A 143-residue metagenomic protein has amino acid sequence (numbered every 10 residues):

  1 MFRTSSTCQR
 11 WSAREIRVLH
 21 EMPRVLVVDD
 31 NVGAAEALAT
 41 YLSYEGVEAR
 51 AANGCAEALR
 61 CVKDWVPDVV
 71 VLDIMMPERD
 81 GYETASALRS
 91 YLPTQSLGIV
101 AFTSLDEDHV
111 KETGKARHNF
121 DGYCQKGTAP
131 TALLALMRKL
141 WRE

Functional and structural regions predicted by a protein language model:
M1-R24, P130-E143: Non-catalytic signal-transmission and effector/linker regions of two-component phosphorelay proteins
V32-R50, R117-H118: Two-component/phosphorelay signaling modules centered on CheY-like receiver
A51-R60, G81: Helix N-cap/capping motif at the beta->alpha junctions
R60, Y82-Q95: Short amphipathic alpha-helix used as the core "switch/output" element in two-component signaling
W65-V71: Active-site beta3 strand of CheY-like receiver
M76: Receiver (REC) domain active-site loop signature in two-component systems and cognate sites in sensor histidine kinases
F102-T103: Hydrophobic/aromatic residues positioned on beta-strands within the core alpha/beta folds
R117-L136: Output/docking surface of receiver
